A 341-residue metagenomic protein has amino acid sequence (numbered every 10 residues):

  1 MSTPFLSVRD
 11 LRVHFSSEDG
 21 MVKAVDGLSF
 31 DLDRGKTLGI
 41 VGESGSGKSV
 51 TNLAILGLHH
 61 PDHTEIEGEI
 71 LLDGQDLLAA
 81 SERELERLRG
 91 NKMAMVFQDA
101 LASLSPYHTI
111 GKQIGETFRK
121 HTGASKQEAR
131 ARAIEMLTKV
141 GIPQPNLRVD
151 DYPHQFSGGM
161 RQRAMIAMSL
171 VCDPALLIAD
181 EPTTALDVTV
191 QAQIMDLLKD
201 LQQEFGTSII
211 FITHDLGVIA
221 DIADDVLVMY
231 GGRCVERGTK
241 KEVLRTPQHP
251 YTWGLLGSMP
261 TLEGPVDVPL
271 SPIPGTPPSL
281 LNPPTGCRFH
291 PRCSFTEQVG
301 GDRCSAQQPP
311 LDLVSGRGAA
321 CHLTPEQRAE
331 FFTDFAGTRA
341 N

Functional and structural regions predicted by a protein language model:
S2-F5, H14-G27, L58-H63, S81-E84 (+3 more regions): A short, flexible loop at the N-terminus of ABC-type nucleotide-binding domains that lies
E43, G57, I178, P182 (+2 more regions): P-loop NTP-binding/switch modules centered on Walker-like glycine-rich loops
E65-D76: Conserved ABC transporter NBD signature motif
Q75-D76, Q127-L147, L256-G257: Conserved ABC ATPase "signature" region
D151-F156, M160: Conserved ABC ATPase signature
V171-A175: A short, proline-enriched helix->beta-strand linker immediately N-terminal to the Walker B motif in ABC-type P-loop
T239-N341: Charged, flexible cofactor/metal-binding loops and thiol motifs
